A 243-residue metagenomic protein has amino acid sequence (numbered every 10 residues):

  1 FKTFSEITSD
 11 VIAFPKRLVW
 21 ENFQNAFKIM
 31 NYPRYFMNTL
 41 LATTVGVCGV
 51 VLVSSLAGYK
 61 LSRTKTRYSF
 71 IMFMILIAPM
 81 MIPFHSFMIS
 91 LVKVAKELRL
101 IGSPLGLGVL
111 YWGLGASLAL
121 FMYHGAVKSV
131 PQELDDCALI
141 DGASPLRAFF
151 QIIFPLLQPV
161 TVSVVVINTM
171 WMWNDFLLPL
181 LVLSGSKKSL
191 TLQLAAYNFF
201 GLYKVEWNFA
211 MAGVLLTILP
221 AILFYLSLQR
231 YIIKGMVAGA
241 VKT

Functional and structural regions predicted by a protein language model:
F1-T243: A structural signal for multi-pass alpha-helical bundles of membrane permease subunits that mediate small-molecule
